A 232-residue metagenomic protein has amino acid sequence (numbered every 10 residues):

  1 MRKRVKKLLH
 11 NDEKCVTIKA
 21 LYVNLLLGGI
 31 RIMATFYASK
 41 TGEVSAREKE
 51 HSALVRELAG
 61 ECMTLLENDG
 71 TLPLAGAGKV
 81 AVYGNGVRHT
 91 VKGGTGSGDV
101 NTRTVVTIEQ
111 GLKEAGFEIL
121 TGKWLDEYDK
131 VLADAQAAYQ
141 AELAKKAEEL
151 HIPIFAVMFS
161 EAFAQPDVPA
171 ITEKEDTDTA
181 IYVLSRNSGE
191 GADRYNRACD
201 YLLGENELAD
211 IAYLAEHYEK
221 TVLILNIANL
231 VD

Functional and structural regions predicted by a protein language model:
R2-R4, L8, V16-D232: C-terminal non-catalytic regions of proteins with extracellular/luminal or membrane-system context
